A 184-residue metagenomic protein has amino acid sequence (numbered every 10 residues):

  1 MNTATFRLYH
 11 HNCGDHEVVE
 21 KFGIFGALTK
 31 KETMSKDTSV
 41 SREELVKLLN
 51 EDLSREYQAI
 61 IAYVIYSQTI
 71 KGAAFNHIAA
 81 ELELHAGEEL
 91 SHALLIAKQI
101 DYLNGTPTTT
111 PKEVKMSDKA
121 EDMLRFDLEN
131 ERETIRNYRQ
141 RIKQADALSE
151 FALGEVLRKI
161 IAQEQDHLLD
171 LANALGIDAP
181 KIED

Functional and structural regions predicted by a protein language model:
N2-D184: Iron-associated oxidoreductase/ferritin-like identity signal
